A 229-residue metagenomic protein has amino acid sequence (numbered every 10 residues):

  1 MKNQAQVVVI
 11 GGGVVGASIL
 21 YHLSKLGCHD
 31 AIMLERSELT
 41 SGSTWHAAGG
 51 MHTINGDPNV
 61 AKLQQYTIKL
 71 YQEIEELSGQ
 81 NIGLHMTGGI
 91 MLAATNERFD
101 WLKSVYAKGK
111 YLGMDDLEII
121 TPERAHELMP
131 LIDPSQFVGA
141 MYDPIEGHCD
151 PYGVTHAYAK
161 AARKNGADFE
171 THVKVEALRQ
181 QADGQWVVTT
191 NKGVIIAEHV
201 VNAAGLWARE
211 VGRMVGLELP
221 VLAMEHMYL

Functional and structural regions predicted by a protein language model:
M1-V15, I32: Beta1/beta-strand and adjacent pyrophosphate-binding region of the FAD-binding site in flavoprotein oxidoreductases
G11-G16, K192, A203-G205: Conserved phosphate-binding and hydrolysis motifs of nucleotide-dependent enzymes
L20, S24-K25, A161: Gly/Ala-rich phosphate-binding loop of Rossmann-like dinucleotide-binding domains, activating on the conserved
S24-W45: Glycine-rich FAD pyrophosphate-binding loop
E35, T121, T171-V173, A223: Short loop/edge segments at beta-strand edges and connector loops that shape dinucleotide/nucleotide cofactor-binding
G49-L128: Dinucleotide-binding Rossmann-like beta1-alpha1 core, especially the glycine-rich loop that anchors the ADP
M141-H199, W207-E210: Helical element adjacent to the flavin cofactor pocket in flavoenzyme catalytic cores
V194-L229: Central helical "cap/lid" subdomain
